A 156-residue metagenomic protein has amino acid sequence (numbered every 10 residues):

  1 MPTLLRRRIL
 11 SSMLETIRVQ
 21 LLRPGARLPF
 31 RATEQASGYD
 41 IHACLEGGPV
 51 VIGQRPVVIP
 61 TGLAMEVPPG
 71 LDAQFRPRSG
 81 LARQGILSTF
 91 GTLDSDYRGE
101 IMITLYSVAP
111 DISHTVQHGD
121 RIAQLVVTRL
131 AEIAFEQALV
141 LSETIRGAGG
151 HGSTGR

Functional and structural regions predicted by a protein language model:
P2-R156: DUTPase catalytic domain/fold
